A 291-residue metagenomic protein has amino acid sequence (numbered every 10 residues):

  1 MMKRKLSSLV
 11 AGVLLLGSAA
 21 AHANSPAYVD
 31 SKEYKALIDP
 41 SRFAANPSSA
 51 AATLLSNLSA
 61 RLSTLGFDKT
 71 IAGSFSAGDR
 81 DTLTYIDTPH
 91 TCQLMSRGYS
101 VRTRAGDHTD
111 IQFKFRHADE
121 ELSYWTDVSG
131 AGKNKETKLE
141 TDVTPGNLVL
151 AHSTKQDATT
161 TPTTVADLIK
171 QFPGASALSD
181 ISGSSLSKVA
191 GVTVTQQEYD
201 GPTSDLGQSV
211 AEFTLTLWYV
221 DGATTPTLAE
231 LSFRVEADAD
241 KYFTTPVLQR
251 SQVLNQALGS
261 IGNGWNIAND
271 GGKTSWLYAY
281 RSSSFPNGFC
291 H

Functional and structural regions predicted by a protein language model:
M1-M2, M95: Detector for methionine-enriched segments
M2-A21: Gram-negative bacterial Sec-dependent N-terminal signal peptides
N24-H291: Phosphate-end processing signature that detects enzymes handling 5′-triphosphorylated RNA and polyphosphate
